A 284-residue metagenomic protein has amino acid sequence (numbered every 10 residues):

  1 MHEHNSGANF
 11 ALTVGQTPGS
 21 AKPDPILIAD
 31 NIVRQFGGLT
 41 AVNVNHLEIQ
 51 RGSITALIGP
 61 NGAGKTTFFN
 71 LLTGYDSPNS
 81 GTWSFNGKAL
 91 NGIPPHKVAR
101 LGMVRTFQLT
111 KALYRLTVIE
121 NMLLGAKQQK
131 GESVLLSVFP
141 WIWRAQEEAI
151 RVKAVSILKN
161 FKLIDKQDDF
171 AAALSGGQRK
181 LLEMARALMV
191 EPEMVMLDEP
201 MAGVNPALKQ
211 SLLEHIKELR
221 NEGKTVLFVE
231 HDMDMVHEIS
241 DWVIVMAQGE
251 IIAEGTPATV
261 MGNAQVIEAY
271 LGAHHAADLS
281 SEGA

Functional and structural regions predicted by a protein language model:
I58-P60: The feature captures the beta-strand-to-loop junction immediately N-terminal to the Walker
N91-G92, I157-S175: Conserved ABC nucleotide-binding domain
V134-K166, E214-K217: Conserved ABC ATPase "signature" region
V195-E199: Catalytic Walker B motif of ABC-type/P-loop ATPase nucleotide-binding domains
V236-E238: A short, surface-exposed alpha-helical micro-motif characterized by mixed small hydrophobic and charged/polar residues
